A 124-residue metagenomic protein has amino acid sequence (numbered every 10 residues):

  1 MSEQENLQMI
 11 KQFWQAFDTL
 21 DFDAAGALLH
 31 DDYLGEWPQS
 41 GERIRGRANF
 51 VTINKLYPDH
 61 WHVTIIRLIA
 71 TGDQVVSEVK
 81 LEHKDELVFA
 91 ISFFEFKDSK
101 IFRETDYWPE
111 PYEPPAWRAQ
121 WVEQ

Functional and structural regions predicted by a protein language model:
M1-Q124: C-terminal and inter-domain tail/linker signature
